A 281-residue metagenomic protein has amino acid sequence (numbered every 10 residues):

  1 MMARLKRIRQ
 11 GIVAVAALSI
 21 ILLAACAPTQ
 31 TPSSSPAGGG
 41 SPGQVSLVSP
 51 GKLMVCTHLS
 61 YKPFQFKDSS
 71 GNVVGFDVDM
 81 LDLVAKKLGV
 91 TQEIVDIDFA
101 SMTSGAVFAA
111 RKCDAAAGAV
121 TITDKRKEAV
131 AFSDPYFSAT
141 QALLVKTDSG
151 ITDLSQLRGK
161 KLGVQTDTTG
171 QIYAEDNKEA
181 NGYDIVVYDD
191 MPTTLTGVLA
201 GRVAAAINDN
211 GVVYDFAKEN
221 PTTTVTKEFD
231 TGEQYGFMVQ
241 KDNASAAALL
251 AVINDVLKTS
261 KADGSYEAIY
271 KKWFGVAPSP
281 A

Functional and structural regions predicted by a protein language model:
I21-A25: C-terminal motif of bacterial Sec signal peptides marking the signal peptidase cleavage site
C26-P36: Bacterial lipoprotein signal-peptidase II cleavage site
A27, V78-K87, K161, T168 (+1 more regions): Extended ligand-binding regions for polar small-molecule ligands
A37, V145-L162: Flexible hinge/capping segments at coil-to-helix
A37-G118: Extracytoplasmic small-molecule ligand-binding "clamshell" domains of the periplasmic binding protein/Venus flytrap
L59, F137-V145, Y214-D255, F274-A281: Periplasmic-binding protein-like
I94-A106, S149, I185-T196, A200 (+1 more regions): Short helix-initiation/N-cap motifs at beta->coil->alpha
T103, A119-E128, E175-D176, L199-A200 (+1 more regions): A ligand-binding cleft/hinge motif common to bilobed small-molecule-binding domains
